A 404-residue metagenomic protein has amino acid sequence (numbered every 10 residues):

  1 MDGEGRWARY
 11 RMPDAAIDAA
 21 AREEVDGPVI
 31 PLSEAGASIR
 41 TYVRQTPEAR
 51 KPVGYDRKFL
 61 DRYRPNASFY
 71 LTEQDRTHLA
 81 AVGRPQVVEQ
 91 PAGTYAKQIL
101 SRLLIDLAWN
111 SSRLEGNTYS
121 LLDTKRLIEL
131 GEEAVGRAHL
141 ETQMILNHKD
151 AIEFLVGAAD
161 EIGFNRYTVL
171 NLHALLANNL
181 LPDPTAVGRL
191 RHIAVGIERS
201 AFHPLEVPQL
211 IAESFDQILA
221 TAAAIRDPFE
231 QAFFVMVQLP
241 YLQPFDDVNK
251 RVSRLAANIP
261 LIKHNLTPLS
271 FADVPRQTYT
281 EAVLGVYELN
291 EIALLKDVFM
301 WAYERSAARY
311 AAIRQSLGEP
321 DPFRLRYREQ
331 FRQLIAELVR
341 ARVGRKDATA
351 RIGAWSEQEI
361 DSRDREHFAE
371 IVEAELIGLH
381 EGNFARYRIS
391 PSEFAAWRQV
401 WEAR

Functional and structural regions predicted by a protein language model:
M1-R404: FIC/Doc superfamily catalytic core
